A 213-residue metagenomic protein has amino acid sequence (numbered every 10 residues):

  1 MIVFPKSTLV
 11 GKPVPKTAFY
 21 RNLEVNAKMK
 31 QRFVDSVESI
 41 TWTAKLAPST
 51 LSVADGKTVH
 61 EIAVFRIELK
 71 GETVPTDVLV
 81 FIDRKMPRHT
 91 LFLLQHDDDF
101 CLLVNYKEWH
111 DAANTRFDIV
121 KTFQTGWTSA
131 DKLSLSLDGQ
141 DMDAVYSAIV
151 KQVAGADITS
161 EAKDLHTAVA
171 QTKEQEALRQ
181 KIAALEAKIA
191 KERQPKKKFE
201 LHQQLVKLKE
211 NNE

Functional and structural regions predicted by a protein language model:
M1-D97: N-terminal, leucine/charged-rich tether regions that mediate assembly and partner docking in large macromolecular
M1-T8, V14, T115-F117, K121-F123 (+5 more regions): N-terminal/domain-start segments enriched in small and hydrophobic, helix-friendly residues, covering either
S7, N22-L23, S36, E68 (+6 more regions): Generic signature of intrinsically disordered, low-complexity segments enriched in small/polar residues
S7-T8, R21, K30, V80 (+4 more regions): Short, flexible coil/linker segments at or flanking structured domains
N22, N26, N105, N114 (+1 more regions): Detector for Asparagine
P75-E161: Extended assembly-interface/linker segments at domain junctions
A162, A168-E213: Alpha-helical oligomerization segments
